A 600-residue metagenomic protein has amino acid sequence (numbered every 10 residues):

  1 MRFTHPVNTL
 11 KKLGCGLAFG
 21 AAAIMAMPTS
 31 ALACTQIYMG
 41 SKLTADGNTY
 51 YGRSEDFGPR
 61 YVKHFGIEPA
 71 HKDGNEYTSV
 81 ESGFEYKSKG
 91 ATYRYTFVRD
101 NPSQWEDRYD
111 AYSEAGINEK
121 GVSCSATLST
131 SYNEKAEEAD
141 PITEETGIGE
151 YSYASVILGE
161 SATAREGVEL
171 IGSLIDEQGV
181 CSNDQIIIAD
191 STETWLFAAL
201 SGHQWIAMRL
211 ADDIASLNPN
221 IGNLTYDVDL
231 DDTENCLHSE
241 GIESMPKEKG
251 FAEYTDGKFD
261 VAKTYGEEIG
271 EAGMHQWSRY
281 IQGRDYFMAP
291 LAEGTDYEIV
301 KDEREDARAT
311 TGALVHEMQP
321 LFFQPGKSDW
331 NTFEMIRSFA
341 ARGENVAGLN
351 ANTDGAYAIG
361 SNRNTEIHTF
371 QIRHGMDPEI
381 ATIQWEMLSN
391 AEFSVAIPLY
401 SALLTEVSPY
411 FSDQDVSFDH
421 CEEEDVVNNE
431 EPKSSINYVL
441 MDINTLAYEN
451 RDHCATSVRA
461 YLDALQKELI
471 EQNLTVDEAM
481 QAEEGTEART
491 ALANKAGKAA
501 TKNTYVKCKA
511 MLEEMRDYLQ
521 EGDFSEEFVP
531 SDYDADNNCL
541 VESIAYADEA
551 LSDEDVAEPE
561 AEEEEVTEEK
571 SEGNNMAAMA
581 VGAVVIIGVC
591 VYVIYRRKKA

Functional and structural regions predicted by a protein language model:
F3-L17: Bacterial N-terminal signal peptides that target proteins for export
M27-A33: Sec/Tat signal peptide C-region and signal peptidase I cleavage site
C34-E150, L170-A309, E317: A contiguous strand-loop segment
A341-M480: Substrate-recognition/cap regions that form aromatic- and gly/pro-loop-enriched pockets for small-molecule ligands
D452-D555: Histidine-centered catalytic/metal-binding microenvironments
E549-E572: C-terminal low-complexity, Ser/Thr- and acidic/Pro-rich disordered "stalk" regions positioned immediately N-terminal
E572-V589: Short, hydrophobic alpha-helical membrane anchors of single-pass surface/secreted proteins
G588-A600: C-terminal membrane-anchoring or membrane-association module
